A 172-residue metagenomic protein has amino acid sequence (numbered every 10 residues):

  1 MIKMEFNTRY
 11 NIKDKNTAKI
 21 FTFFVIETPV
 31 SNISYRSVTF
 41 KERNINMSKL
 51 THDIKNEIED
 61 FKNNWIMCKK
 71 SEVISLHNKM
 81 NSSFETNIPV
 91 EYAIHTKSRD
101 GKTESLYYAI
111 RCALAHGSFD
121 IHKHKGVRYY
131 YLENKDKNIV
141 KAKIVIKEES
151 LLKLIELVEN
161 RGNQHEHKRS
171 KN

Functional and structural regions predicted by a protein language model:
M1-R128, N134-N172: Amphipathic alpha-helical interface elements
